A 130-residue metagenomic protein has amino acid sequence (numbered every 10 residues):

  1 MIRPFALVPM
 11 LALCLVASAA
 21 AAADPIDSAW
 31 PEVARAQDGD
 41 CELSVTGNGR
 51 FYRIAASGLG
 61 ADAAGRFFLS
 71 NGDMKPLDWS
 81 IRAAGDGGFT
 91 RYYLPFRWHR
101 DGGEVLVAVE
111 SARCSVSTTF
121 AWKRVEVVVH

Functional and structural regions predicted by a protein language model:
M1-P9: Bacterial N-terminal signal peptides that target proteins for export
V8-V16: Bacterial N-terminal signal peptides
A21-H130: Extracytoplasmic/secretory-pathway segments with low complexity and glycosylation-like composition
